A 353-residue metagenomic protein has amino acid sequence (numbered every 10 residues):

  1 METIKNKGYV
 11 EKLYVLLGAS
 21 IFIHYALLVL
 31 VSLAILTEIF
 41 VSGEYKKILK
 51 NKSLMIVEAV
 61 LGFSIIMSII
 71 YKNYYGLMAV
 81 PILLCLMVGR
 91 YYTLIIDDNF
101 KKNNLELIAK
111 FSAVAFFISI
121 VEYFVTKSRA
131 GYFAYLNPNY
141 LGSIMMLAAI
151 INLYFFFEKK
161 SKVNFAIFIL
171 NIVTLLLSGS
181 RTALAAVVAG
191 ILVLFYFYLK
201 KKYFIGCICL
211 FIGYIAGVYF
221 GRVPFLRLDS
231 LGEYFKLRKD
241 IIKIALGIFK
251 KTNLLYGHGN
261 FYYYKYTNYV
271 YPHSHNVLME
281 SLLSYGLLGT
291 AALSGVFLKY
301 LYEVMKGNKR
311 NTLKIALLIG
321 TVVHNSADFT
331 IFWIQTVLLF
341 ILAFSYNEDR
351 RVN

Functional and structural regions predicted by a protein language model:
M1-I70, L94-K102, E106, E158 (+3 more regions): Transmembrane signal-anchor hairpin modules in multi-pass inner-membrane enzymes, especially those that act on
V15-L33, K46-K50, L61-C85, D97-K101 (+4 more regions): Interfacial transmembrane-helix termini
L33-I39, K314-H324, T330-N353: Transmembrane alpha-helices of multi-pass inner-membrane enzymes
A34, E58, K102-K127, L136-Y198 (+4 more regions): Alpha-helical transmembrane segments of multi-pass inner-membrane proteins
I39-Y45, V60-F117, A148-I151, L194 (+2 more regions): Transmembrane alpha-helical segments and their membrane-water interfaces
G43-N51, M55, S161-N164, K202-F204 (+2 more regions): Hydrophobic transmembrane alpha-helices and their immediate junctions
S178, F195-E233, L246-K251: A membrane-periplasm/extracellular boundary helix in multi-pass inner-membrane enzymes that assemble envelope glycans
L231-Y285: Long extracytoplasmic/lumenal interhelical loops at the membrane interface of multi-pass membrane proteins
